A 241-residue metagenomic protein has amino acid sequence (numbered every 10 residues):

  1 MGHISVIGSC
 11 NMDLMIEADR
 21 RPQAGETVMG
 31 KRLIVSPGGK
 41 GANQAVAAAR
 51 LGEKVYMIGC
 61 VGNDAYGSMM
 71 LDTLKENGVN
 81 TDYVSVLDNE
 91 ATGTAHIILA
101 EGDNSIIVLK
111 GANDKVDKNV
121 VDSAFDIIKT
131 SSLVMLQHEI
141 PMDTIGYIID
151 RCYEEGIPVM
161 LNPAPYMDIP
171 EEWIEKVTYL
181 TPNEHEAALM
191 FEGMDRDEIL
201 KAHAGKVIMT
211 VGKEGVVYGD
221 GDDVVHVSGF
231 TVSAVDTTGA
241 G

Functional and structural regions predicted by a protein language model:
M1-C60, A65-E76, A234-V235: Glycine-rich phosphate/adenosyl-contacting loop at the front of the ribokinase-like
I4, D168, E172, R196-G241: Conserved phosphate-binding/catalytic region of the ribokinase-like
V46, T94-I98, S105, G215-G219: Short beta-strand scaffold segments in enzyme catalytic cores
A49, K75, D150-E154, K201: Anion (oxyanion) recognition and catalysis
T73-N89: A glycine-rich helix N-cap at a beta->alpha junction
V86-L87, I97-L133, H138: Conserved phosphate-binding/catalytic loop of the ribokinase/pfkB sugar-kinase fold
L133-E198, E214-V216: Conserved beta-alpha-beta core of the PfkB/ribokinase-like small-molecule kinase fold
